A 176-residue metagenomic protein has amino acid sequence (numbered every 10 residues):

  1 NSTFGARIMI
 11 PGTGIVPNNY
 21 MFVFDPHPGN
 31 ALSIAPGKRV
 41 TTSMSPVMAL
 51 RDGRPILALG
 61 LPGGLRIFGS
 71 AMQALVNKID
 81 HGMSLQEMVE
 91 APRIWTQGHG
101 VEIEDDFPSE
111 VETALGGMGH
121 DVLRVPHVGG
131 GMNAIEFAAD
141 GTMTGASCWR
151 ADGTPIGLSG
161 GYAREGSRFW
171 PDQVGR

Functional and structural regions predicted by a protein language model:
N1-V128, W170-R176: Proteins synthesized as precursors that undergo proteolytic processing into mature forms
E110-R176: In a subset of proteins, long, contiguous C-terminal domains/tails are tracked
